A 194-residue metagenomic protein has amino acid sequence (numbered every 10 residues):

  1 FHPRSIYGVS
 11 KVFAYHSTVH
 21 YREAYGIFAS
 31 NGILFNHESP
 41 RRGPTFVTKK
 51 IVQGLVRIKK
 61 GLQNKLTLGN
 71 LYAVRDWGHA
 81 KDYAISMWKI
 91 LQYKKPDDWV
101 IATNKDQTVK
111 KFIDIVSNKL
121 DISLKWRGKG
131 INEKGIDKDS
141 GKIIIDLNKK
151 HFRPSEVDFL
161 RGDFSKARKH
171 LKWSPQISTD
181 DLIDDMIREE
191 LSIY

Functional and structural regions predicted by a protein language model:
F1, F35-E38, P96, H151: Short coil/turn segments at secondary-structure junctions
F1-N31, E38-R42: Catalytic helix-loop patch of NAD(P)-dependent Rossmann-fold dehydrogenases
S30-I33, I101: Short glycine/serine/threonine-enriched helix-capping/active-site loop that flanks the nucleotide-sugar donor pocket
G32-F35, G69: Active-site flanking residues adjacent to catalytic metal/cofactor-binding acidic residues
R42-Y194: C-terminal substrate-binding subdomain of Rossmann-fold SDR/epimerase-dehydratase oxidoreductases
